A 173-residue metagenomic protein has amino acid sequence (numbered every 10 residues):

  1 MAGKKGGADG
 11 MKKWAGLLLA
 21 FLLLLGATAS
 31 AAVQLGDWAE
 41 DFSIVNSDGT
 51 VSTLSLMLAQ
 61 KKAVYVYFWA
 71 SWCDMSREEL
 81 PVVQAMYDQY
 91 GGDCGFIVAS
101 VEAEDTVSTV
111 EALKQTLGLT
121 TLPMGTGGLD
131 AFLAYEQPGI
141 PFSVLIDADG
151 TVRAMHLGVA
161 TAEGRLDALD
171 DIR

Functional and structural regions predicted by a protein language model:
K12-A20: Sec-dependent signal peptide recognition, specifically the positively charged N-region followed immediately by
L19-D41, A59, A112: N-proximal helix/coil linker or "cap" segments that precede and/or mark the start of modular domains
S43-V64: A short beta-strand-turn-helix
K61-V64, F68-W72, G139: Short pre-active-site segment immediately N-terminal to redox-active cysteine/selenocysteine motifs in thiol-based
F68-A85: Conserved redox-active cysteine motifs that mediate thiol-disulfide chemistry, especially di-cysteine Cys-X(1-2)-Cys
C94-V107, T121-G127: Thiol-based oxidoreductase modules, predominantly thioredoxin-like and allied folds used for disulfide exchange
E111-A148: Short, internal strand/loop/helix patches that form the active-site neighborhood or redox-interaction surface
L145-R173: Thiol-/selenol-based redox modules, centered on thioredoxin-like and closely related oxidoreductase domains
